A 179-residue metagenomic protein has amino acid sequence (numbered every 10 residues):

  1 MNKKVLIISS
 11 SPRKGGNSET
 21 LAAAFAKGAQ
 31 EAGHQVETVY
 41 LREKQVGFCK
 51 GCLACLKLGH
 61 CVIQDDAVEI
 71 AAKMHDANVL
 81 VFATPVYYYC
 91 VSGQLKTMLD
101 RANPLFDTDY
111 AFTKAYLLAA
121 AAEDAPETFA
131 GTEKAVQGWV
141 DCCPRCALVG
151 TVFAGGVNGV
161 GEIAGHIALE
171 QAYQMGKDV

Functional and structural regions predicted by a protein language model:
M1-A83, Y89-L105, V149, G161-V179: N-terminal beta1-alpha1-beta2 submodule of the flavodoxin-like/Rossmannoid cofactor-binding fold
I8-S9, A83, L117-A121, F153: Short beta-strands and strand-loop turn motifs
Y40-K44, K114-Y116, V152-A154: A short, structured active-site edge motif that brings together acidic residues
V86-Y88, A122-E123: Short glycine-rich anion-binding loops that position phosphate/pyrophosphate groups of nucleotides and phosphorylated
G93-Q94, F106-T151: Short, glycine-/small-residue-rich phosphate/pyrophosphate-handling segment
A120, G156-E162: A short acidic, helix-capping loop that chelates divalent metal ions and anchors anionic groups
